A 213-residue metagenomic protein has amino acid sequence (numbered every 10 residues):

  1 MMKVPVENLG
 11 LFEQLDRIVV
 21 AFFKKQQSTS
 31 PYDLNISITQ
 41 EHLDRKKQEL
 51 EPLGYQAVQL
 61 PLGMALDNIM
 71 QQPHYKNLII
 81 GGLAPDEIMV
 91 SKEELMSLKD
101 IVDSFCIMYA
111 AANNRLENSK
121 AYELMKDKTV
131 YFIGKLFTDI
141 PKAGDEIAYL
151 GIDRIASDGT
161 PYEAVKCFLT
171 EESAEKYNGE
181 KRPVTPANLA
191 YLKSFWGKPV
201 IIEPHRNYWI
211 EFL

Functional and structural regions predicted by a protein language model:
M1-L213: An interfacial alpha-helical scaffold signature
